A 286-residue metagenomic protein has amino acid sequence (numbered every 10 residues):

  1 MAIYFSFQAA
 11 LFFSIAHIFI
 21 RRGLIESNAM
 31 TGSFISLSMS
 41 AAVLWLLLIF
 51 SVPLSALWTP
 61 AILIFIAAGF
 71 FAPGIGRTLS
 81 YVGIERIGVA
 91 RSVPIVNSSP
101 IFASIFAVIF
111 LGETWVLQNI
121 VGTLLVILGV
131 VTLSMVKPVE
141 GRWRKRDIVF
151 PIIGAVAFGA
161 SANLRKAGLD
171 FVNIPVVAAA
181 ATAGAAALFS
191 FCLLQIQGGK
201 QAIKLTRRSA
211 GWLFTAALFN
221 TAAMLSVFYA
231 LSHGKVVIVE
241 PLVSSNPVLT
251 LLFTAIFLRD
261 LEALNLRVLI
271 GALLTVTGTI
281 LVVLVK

Functional and structural regions predicted by a protein language model:
M1-F7, I101-V156, A160, K166 (+3 more regions): Juxtamembrane helix-loop boundary signature in multi-pass membrane transporters
M1-T31, I35-A67, R77-I87, M135-I152 (+6 more regions): Membrane-interface interhelical linkers
F13-I18, P73-S80, S104, I127 (+3 more regions): Residues that mark transmembrane-helix kinks and helix-interface sites in multi-pass secondary transporters
A29-S33, S92, V177-A179, V239 (+1 more regions): Juxtamembrane helix-start motifs in multi-pass secondary transporters
M39-L44, I95-F110, L124, A185-F189 (+4 more regions): Alpha-helical transmembrane segments of compact multi-pass small-molecule transporters, enriched in specific families
F65-G69, W115, N119-I127, N173-A185: Alpha-helical transmembrane segments
R86, A90-S98, L117-I120, A180 (+2 more regions): Replace "multi-pass membrane enzymes" with "multi-pass membrane proteins
